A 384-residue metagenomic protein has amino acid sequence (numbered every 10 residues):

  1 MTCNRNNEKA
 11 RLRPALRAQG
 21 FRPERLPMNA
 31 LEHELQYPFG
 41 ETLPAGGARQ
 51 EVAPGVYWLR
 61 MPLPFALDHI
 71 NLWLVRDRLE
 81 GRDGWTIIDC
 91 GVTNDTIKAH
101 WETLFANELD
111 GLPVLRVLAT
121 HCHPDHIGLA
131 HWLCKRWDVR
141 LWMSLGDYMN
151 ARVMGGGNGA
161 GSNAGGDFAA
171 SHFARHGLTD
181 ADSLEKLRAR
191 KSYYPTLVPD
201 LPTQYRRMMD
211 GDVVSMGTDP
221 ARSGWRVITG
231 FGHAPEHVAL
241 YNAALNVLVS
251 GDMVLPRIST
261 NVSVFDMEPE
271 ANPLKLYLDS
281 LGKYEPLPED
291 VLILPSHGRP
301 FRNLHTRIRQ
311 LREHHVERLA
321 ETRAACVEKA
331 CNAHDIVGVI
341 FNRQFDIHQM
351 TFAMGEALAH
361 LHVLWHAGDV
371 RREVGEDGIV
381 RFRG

Functional and structural regions predicted by a protein language model:
E8-L16: Positively charged N-terminal leader segments that act as targeting/secretion signals
R25, N29-E34, P38, E321-G384: C-terminal regulatory/interaction regions
G46-L112, A239-P256: Conserved beta-strand hairpin/beta-sheet module of binuclear metal-dependent hydrolase folds, prominently
R82-D95, Y194-R206, V213-S215, D219-L319: Metallo-beta-lactamase
T96-I97, E102-P220, N246, R302: Active-site HxH/HxHxD metal-binding segment of metal-dependent hydrolases
K135, G230, W365: Short, contiguous alpha-helical
